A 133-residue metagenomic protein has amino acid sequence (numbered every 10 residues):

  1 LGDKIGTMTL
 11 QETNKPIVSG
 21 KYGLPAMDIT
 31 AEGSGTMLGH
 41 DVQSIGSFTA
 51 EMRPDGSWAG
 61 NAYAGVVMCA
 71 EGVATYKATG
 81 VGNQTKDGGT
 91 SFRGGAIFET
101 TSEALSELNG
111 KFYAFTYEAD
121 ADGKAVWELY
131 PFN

Functional and structural regions predicted by a protein language model:
L1-N133: Beta-strand-enriched cores of mature, soluble protein domains
